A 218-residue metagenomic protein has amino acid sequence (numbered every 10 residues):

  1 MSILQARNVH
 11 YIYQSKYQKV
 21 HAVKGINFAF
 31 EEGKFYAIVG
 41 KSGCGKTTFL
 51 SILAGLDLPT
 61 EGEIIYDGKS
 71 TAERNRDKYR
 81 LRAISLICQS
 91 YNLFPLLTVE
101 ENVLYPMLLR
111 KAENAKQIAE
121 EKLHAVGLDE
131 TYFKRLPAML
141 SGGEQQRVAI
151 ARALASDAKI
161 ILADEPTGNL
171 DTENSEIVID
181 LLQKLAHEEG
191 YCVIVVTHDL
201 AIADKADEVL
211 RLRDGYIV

Functional and structural regions predicted by a protein language model:
A54: Helix-to-loop junction immediately C-terminal to a conserved catalytic motif
G62-T71: Conserved ABC transporter NBD signature motif
S70-S85: ABC ATPase NBD coupling module
L97-L104: Short coil-to-helix segment of the ABC ATPase nucleotide-binding domain corresponding to the Q-loop/switch region
N114-T131: Conserved ABC ATPase "signature" region
L136-L140, E144-Q146: Conserved ABC ATPase signature
I161-D164: Catalytic Walker B motif of ABC-type/P-loop ATPase nucleotide-binding domains
